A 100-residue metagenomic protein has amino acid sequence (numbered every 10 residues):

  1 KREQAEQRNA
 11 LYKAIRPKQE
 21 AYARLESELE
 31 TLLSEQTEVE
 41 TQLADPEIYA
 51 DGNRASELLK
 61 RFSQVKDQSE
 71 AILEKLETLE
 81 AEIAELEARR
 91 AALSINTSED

Functional and structural regions predicted by a protein language model:
K1-D100: Charged, heptad-repeat coiled-coil alpha-helices that serve as long linker/dimerization "arms" in large NTP-dependent
